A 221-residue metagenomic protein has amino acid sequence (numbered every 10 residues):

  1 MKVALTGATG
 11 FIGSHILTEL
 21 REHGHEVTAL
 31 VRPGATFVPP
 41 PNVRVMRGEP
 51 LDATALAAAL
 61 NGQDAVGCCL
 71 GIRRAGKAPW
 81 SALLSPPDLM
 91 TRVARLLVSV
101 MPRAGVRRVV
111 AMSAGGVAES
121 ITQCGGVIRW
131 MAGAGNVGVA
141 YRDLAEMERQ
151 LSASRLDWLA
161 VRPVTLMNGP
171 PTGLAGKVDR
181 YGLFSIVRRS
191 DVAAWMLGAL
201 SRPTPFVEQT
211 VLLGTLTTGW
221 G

Functional and structural regions predicted by a protein language model:
V3-H23: N-terminal Rossmann NAD(P)H-binding glycine-rich loop of SDR-like oxidoreductase domains
A4, T28, L159: Conserved beta-strand positions in the Rossmann-like core of class I SAM-dependent methyltransferases
V31, S113, R162-T165: Conserved SDR Rossmann-fold cofactor-binding beta-strand/turn motif
A35-R92, L96, V100-R103, S201: NAD(P)H-binding glycine-rich loop region in Rossmannoid oxidoreductase-like domains and their noncatalytic homologs
P79, V139-Y141, Q150, M167-G221: Active-site-lining helix/loop region of Rossmann-like oxidoreductase modules
S81, R95-V139, A153: Conserved Rossmann-fold NAD(P)-dependent oxidoreductase catalytic core, especially the SDR/UDP-sugar
E148-G169: Conserved beta-loop-beta element that borders a ligand/cofactor-binding pocket
